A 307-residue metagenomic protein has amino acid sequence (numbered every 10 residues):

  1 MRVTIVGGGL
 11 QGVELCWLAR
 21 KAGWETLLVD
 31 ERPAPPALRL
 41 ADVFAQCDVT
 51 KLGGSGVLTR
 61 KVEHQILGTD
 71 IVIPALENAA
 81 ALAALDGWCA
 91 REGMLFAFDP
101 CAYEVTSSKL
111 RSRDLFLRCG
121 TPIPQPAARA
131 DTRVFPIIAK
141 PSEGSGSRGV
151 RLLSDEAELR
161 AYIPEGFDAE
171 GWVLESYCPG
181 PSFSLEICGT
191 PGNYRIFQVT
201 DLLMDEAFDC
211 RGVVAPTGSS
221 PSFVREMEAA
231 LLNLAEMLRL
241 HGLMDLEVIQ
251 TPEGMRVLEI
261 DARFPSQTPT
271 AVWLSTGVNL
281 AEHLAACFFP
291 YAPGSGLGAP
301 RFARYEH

Functional and structural regions predicted by a protein language model:
M1-F98, P293: ATP-binding N-terminal substructure of ATP-dependent carboxylate-amine bond-forming enzymes
P36-L40, G54-V57, E104-R111, G149 (+1 more regions): Short, charged, surface-exposed secondary-structure boundary motifs
E77-A79, S142-G144, R263: Short glycine-rich anion-binding loops that position phosphate/pyrophosphate groups of nucleotides and phosphorylated
Y103-G180, T190-N193, V213-N233: Active-site nucleotide/adenylate-binding loops and adjacent lid/helix of ATP-dependent enzymes
E175-L238, Q250, D261-F289, G296-G298 (+1 more regions): ATP-dependent carboxylate/phosphate-activation module, predominantly the ATP-grasp catalytic core and closely related
L240-P252: A short glycine-rich, hydrophobically flanked beta-strand micro-motif that places a catalytic Asp/Glu for divalent metal
G254-R256: Conserved protein kinase catalytic/activation segment
